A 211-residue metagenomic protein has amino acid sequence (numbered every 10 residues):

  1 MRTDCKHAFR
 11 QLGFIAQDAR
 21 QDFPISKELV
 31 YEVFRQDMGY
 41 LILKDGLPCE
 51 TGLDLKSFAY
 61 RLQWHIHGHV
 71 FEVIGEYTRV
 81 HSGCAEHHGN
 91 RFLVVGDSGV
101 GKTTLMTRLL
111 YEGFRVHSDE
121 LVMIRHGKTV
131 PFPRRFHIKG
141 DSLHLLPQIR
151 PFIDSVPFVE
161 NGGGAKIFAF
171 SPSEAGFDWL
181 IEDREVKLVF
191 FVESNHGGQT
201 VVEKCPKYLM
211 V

Functional and structural regions predicted by a protein language model:
M1-Y60, V73: Long, basic/Gly/Ser/Thr-rich N-terminal segments that mediate initial subcellular attachment or targeting
R2-L12, G83-G96, Y111-V211: Glycine-rich, often acidic-flanked micro-motifs that create phosphate/phosphodiester-binding or positioning elements
F14-Q17, W64-G68, Y111: Short, intrinsically disordered, mixed-charge
G39, V80-C84: Short, acidic/polar N-cap/turn motifs at the starts of alpha helices
F58-R79: N-terminal pre-Walker A segment at the start of P-loop NTPase domains
K102: Conserved lysine of the Walker
L105-M106: Post-Walker A alpha-helix
